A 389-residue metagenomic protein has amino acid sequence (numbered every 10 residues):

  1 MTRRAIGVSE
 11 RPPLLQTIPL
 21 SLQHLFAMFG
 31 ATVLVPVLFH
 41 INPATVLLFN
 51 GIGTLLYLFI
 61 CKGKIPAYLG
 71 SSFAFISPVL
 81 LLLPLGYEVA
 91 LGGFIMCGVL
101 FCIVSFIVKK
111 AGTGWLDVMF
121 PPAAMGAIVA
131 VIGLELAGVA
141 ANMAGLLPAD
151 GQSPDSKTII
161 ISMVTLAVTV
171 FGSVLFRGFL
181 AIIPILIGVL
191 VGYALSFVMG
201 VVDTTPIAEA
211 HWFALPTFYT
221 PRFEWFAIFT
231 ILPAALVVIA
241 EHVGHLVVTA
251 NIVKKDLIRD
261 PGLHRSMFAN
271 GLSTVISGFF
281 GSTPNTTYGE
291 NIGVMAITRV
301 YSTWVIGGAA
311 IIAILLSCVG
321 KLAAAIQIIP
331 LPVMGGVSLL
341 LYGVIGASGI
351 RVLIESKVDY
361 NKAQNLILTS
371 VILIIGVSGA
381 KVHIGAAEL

Functional and structural regions predicted by a protein language model:
M1-P66, A74-G86: N-terminal signal-anchor module of multipass membrane proteins
M1-R3, G7, R11, V168-G172 (+2 more regions): Hydrophobic transmembrane alpha-helices of multi-pass solute/ion transporters
R4-L15, L38-L58, P233-T303: Membrane-embedded helical hairpins/re-entrant loop segments and their flanking transmembrane helices within multi-pass
L15-M28, P154-L166, I183-P184, M199 (+2 more regions): Hydrophobic, membrane-embedded alpha-helices of multi-pass small-molecule transporters
P36-I41, A74-G86, K254, M295-T298 (+2 more regions): Membrane-interfacial helix-loop connectors
I41-L47, G63-F75, L116-M125, L180-L186 (+3 more regions): Short, non-helical or kinked segments that cap or interrupt transmembrane helices
P78-G86, S173, N291-I306, I312-S317: Interfacial segments of multi-pass membrane proteins
P84-T205, A310-L389: Membrane-embedded alpha-helical modules
